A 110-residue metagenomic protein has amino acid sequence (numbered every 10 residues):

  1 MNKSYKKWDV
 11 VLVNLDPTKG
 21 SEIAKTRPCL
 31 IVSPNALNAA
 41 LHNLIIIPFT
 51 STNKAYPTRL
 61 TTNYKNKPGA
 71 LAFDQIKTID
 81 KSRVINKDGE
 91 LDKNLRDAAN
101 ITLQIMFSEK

Functional and structural regions predicted by a protein language model:
M1-K110: Conserved functional hotspots at enzyme active or ligand-binding sites that engage polyanionic ligands
